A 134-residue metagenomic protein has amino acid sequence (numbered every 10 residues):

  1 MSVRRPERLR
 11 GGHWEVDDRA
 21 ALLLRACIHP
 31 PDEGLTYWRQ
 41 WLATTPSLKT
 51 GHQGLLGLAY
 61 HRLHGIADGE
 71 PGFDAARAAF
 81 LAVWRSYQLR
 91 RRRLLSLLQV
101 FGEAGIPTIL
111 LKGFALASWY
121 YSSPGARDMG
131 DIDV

Functional and structural regions predicted by a protein language model:
M1-D128: The feature captures the alpha-helical scaffold/lid subdomain characteristic of nucleotidyltransferase
V134: Conserved SAM-binding loop
